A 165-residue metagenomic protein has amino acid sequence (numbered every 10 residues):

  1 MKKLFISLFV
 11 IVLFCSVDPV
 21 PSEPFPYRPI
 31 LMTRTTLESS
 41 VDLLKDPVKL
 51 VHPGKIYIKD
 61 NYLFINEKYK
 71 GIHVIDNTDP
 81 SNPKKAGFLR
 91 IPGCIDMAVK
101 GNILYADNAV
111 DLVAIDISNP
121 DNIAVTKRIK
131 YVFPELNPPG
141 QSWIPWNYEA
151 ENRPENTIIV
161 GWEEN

Functional and structural regions predicted by a protein language model:
L4-L13, L112: Sec-dependent N-terminal signal peptides
S16-N165: Feature marking well-ordered beta-strand scaffolds used for ligand recognition
